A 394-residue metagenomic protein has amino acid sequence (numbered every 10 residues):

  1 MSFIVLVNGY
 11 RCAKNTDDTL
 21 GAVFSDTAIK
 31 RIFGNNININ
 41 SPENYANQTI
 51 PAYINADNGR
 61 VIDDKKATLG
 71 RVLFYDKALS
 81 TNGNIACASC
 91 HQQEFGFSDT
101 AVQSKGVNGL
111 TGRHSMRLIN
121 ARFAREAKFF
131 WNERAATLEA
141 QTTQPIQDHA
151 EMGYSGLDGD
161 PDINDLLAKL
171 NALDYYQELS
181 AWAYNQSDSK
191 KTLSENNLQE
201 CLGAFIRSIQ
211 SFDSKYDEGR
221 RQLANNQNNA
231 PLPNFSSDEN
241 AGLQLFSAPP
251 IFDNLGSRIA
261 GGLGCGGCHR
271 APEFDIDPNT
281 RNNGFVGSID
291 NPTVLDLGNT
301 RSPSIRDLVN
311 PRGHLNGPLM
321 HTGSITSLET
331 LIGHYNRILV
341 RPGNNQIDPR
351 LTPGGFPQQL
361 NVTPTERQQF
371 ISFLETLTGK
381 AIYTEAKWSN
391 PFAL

Functional and structural regions predicted by a protein language model:
M1-V5: Bacterial N-terminal signal peptides
Y10-C12: N-terminal Sec signal peptide cleavage junction
K14-Q144, D217-N336, R341-N344, A386-L394: Short glycine/threonine-rich turn/loop motifs
A121, K128-A172: Glycine/proline-centered hinge or cleavage motifs at structural transition points of membrane proteins
I163-W182, Q186-D188, T192-F212, H321-L394: C-terminal capping alpha-helices of c-type cytochrome domains
